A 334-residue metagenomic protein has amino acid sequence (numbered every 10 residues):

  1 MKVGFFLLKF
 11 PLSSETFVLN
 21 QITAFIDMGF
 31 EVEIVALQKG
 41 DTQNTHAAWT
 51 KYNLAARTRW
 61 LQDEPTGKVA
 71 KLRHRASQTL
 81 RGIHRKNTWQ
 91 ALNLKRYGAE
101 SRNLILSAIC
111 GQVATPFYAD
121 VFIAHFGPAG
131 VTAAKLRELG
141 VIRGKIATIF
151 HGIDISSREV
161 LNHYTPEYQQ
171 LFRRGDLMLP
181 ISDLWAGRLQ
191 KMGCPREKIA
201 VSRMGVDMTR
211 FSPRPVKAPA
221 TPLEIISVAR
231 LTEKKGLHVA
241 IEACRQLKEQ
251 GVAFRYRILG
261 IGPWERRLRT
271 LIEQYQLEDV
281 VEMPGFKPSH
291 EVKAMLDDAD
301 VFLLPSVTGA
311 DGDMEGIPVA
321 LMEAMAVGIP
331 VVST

Functional and structural regions predicted by a protein language model:
M1-D63, A114-A119, S289: N-terminal subdomain of nucleotide-sugar transferases
V18, F25, I225, A240-I241 (+1 more regions): A structural motif in glycosyltransferase catalytic domains
R158-N162, Q190, R196, V206-T221: Acidic anion/phosphate-binding donor-loop and adjacent secondary structure in glycosyltransferase catalytic cores
L179, K217-K235, I241-C244, F302: Conserved donor-binding/catalytic core segment of Leloir-type glycosyltransferases
L184, G205: Carbohydrate-associated surface elements
R267-H290: Nucleotide-activated donor-binding/catalytic signature segment of Leloir-type glycosyltransferases, i.e., the conserved
D297-D313, I329-P330: Acidic donor-binding loop of glycosyltransferase active sites
L321, A326, P330-S333: Short hydrophobic beta-strand element within catalytic cores of glycosyltransferases and related nucleotide-activated
